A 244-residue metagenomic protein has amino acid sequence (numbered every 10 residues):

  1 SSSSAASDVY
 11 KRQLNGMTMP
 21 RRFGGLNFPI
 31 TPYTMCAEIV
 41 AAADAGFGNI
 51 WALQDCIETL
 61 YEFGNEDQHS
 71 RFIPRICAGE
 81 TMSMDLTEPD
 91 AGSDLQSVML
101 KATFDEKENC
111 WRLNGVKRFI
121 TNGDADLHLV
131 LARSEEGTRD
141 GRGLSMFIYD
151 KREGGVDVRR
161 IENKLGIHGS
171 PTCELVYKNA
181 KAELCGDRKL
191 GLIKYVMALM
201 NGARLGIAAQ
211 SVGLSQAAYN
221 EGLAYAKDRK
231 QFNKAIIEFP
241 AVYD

Functional and structural regions predicted by a protein language model:
S1-A6, Y10: Single conserved hydrophobic/aromatic residue that forms the stacking wall/gate of nucleotide- or nucleobase-binding
S7, A52-L53, G64-L100, N109: Internal maturation/activation junctions in enzymes
K11-A78, I120-G123: Internal helix-loop-helix
N15-R22, A37-A43, A52-E58, E66 (+6 more regions): Glycine- and acidic
D90-S93, F119-N122, T138, K164-P171: Short Gly/Pro-enriched turn/cap motifs at secondary-structure boundaries
C110, N114-V156: A short core secondary-structure module
R152-G155, R159, P171-A203, N220-E238: A glycine-rich, basic-preceded beta-loop-alpha segment at the flavin cofactor/substrate interface of flavin-utilizing
